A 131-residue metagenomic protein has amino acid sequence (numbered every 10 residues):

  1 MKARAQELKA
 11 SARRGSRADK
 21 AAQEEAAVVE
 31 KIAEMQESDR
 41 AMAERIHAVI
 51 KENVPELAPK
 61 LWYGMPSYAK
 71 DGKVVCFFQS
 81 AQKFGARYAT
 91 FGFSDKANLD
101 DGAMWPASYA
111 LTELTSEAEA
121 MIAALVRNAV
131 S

Functional and structural regions predicted by a protein language model:
K2-S131: Charge-dense, helix-prone N-terminal extensions
